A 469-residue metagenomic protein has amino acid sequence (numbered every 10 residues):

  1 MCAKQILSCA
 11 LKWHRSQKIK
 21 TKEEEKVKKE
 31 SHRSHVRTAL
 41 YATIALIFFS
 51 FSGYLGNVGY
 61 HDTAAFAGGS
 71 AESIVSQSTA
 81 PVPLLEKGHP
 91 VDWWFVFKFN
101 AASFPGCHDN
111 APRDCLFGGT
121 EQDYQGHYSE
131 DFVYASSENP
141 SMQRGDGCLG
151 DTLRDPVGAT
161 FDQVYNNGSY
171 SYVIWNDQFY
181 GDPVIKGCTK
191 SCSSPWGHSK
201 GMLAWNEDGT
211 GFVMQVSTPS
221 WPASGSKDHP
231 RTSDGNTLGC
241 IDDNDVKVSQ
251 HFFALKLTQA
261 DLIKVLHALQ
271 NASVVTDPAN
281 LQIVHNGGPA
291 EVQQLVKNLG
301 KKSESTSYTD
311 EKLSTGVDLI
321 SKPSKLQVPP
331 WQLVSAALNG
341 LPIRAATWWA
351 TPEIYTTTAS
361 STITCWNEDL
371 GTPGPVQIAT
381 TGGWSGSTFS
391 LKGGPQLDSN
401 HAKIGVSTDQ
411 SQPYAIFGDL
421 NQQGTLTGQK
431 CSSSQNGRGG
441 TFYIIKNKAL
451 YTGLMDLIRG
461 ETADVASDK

Functional and structural regions predicted by a protein language model:
M1-S34: N-terminal secretory signal peptides that target proteins for export/translocation
L7, R15, E30-R33, F49-F51 (+1 more regions): Intrinsically disordered, low-complexity segments enriched in Ser/Pro/Gly/Ala and basic residues
E24-E25, Y54-N57: Compositionally biased, intrinsically disordered low-complexity segments enriched for polar/charged residues
T38-L40: Short, hydrophobic alpha-helical membrane anchors of single-pass surface/secreted proteins
A42-G53: Bacterial N-terminal signal peptides
G56-G59, A64-K469: PLD/PLD-like phosphodiesterase catalytic module centered on the HKD motif
